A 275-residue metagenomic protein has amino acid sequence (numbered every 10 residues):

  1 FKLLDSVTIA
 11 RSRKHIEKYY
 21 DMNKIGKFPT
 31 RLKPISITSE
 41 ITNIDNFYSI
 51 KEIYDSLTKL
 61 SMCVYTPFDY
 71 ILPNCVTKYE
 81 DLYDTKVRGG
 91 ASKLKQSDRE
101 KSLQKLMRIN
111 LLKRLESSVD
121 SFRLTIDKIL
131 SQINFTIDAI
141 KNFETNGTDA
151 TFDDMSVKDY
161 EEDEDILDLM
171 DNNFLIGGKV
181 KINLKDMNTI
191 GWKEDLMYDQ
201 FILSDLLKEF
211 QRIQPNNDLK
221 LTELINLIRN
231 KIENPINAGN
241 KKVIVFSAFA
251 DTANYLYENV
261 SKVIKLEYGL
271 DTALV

Functional and structural regions predicted by a protein language model:
F1-S156: Inter-lobe coupling linker of SF2 helicases/translocases
L60-V87, M170-N217: Long, low-complexity, polar/charged, intrinsically disordered or flexibly structured peripheral segments
R99-R114, G191, D195, I213-N216 (+2 more regions): Non-transmembrane, amphipathic alpha-helical segments
L111, S118, F122, G239-Y257: Conserved strand-helix element at the start of the C-terminal RecA-like helicase core
E116, F201-K208, T222-E233, N254-S261: Amphipathic, well-packed alpha-helical segments that form the structural scaffold of globular domains
D149-K185: Amphipathic heptad-repeat alpha-helical coiled-coil/stalk segments that mediate oligomerization, filament/stalk
P215-A248: Conserved interdomain hinge at the start of the Helicase C-terminal
F249-L274: Conserved helicase motor "Helicase C" RecA-like lobe of SF1/SF2 P-loop NTPases
